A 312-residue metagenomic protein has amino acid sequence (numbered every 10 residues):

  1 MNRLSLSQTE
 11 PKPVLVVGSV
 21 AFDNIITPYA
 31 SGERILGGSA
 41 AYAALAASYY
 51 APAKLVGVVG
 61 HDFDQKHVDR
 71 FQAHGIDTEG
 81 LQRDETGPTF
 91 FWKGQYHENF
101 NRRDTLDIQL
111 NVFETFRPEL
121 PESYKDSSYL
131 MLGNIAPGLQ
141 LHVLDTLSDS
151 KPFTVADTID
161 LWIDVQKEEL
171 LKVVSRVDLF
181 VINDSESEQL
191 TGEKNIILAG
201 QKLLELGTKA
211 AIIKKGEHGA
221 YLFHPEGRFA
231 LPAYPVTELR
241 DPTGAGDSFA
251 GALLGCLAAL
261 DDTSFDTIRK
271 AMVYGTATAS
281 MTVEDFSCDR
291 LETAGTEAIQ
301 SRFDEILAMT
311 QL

Functional and structural regions predicted by a protein language model:
N2-K12, I196-L312: Conserved phosphate-binding/catalytic region of the ribokinase-like
P11-K12, F22-R34, Y49-M131, D145-K151 (+1 more regions): Conserved N-terminal subdomain of the carbohydrate kinase-like
G38-S48, L144-D145: Histidine-anchored nucleotide/phosphate-binding helix
A43-A53, C256-A258: Alpha-helix C-terminal capping segments
L45, F91-Q95, G219-F223: Short beta-strand scaffold segments in enzyme catalytic cores
A47, N183, G246: Short, conserved phosphate/pyrophosphate- and ester-handling motifs at nucleotide-, phospho-/glycolipid
H67-R70, L139-T146, E168-K172: A short acidic, amphipathic alpha-helical/loop segment
S148-K151, W162-A230: Conserved phosphate/ATP/ADP-binding segment of small-molecule kinases
